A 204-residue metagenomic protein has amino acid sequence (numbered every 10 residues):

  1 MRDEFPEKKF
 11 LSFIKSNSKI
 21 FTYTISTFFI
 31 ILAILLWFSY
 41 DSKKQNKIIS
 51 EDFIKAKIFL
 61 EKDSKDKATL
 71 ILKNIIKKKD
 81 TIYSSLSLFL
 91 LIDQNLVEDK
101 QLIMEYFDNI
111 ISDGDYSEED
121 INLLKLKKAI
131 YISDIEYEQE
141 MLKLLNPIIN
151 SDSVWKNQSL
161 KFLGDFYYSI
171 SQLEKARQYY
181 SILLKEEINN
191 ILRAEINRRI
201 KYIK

Functional and structural regions predicted by a protein language model:
M1, K8, I58, S112-Y116: Acidic, proline/glycine-rich low-complexity intrinsically disordered segments
M1-I30: N-terminal positive-inside, membrane-proximal cytosolic segments immediately preceding the first
L32-E51: Transmembrane signal-anchor/signal-peptide helices with a preference for the extracytoplasmic
I49-K67: Short extracytoplasmic/periplasmic juxtamembrane "stem" segments immediately C-terminal to an N-terminal membrane anchor
E51-K57, S85-Q94, L123-K128: Non-membrane alpha-helical segments in proteins
S64-D115: Extracytoplasmic/periplasmic/luminal assembly and interaction segments in envelope/secretory/respiratory proteins
I82, N95, N109-K204: Soluble extracytoplasmic domains of inner/organellar membrane proteins
